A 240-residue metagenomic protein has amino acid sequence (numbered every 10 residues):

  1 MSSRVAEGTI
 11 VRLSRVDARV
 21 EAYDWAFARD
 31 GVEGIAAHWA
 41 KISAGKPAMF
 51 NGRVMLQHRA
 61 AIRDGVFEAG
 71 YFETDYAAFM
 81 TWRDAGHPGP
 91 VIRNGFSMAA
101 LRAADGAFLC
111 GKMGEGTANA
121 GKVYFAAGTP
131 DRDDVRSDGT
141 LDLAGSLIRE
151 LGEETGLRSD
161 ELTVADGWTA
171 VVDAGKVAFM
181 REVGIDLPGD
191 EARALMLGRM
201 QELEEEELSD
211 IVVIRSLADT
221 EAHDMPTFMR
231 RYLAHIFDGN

Functional and structural regions predicted by a protein language model:
M1-F125, T129-R149, L157-N240: N-terminal leader/linker segments that precede catalytic domains of diphosphate-processing enzymes
